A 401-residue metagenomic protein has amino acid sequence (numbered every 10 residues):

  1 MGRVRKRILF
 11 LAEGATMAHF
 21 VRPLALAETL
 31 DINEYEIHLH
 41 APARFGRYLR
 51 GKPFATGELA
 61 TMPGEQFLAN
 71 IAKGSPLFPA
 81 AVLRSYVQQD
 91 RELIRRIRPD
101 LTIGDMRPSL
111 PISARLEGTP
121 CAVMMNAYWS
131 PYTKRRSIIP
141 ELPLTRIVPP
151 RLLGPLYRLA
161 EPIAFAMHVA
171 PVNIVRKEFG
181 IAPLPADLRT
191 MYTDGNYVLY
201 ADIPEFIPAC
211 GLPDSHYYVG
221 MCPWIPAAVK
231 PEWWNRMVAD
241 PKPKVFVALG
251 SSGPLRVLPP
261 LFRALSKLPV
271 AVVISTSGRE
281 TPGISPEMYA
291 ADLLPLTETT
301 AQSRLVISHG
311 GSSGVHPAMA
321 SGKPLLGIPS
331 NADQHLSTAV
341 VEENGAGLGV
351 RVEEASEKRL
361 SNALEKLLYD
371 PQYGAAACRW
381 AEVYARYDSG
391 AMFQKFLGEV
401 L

Functional and structural regions predicted by a protein language model:
G2-S113, T119-K134, I138-R151, I274-A320 (+2 more regions): Glycosyltransferase specificity loop/lid
A12, K73-P79, I94, H168-R176 (+1 more regions): Short, basic, glycine/proline-bearing loop/turn elements
E13-G14, P42, A201-I203, L249-S252: Structural motif
A27, E205-L305: Donor-nucleotide binding loops and adjacent catalytic segments primarily of GT-B fold Leloir glycosyltransferases
P53-E65, N196-L212: Short, compositionally biased "basic patch" segments
M106-S109, A182-A186, P259: Short alpha-helical segments and helix-capping/turn motifs at coil-helix boundaries
A122-P208: Active-site-proximal region of nucleotide-activated glycan assembly enzymes, centered on histidine/acidic-rich loops
